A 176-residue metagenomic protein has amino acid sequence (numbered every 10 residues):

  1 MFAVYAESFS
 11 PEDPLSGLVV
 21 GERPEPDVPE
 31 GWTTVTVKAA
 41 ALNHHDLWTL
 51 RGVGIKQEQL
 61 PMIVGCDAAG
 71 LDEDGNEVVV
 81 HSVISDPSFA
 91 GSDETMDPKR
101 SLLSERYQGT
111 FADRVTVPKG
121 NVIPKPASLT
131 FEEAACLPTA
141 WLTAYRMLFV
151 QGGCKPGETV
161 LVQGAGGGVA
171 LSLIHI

Functional and structural regions predicted by a protein language model:
M1-V4, T33: Short structural boundary motif marking the start of a folded domain
E7-E12, A40-L42: Short polar catalytic/cofactor-binding loops
D13-P24, V53: Short glycine/threonine/proline-enriched tight-turn/helix- or strand-capping micro-motif at secondary-structure
P24-A41, V53-S92, L103-G109, P126-S128: Glycine-rich beta-strand-centered segment in the early N-terminal region that forms part of a ligand/cofactor-binding
H45-L50: Cytochrome P450 core scaffold surrounding the K-helix E-X-X-R motif and the conserved "meander" helix-loop region
S82-G164: NAD(P)H dinucleotide-binding glycine-rich loop of Rossmann-like/cofactor-binding domains, especially the beta1-alpha1
A170-L171: N-terminal Rossmann-fold NAD(P) dinucleotide-binding loop
I174-I176: Conserved small/polar residues in nucleotide/adenosyl-binding loops
